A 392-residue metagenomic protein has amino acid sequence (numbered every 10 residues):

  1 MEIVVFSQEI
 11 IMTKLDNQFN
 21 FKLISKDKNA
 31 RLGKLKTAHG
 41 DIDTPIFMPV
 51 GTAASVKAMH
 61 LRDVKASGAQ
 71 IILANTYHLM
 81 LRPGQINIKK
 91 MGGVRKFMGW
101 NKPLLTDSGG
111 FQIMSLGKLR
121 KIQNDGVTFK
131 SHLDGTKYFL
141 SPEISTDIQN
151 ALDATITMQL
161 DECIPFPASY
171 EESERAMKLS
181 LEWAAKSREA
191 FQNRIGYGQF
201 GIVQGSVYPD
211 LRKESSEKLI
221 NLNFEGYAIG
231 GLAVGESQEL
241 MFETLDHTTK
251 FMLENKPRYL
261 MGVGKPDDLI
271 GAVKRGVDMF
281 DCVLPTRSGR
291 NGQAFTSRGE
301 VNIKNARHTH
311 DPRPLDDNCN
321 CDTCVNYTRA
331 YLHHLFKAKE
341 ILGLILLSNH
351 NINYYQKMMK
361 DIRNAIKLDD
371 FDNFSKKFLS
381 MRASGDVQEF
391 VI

Functional and structural regions predicted by a protein language model:
M1-I11: N-terminal amphipathic/basic-hydrophobic helices that include classical n-h-c signal peptides and signal-anchor
T13-K34, I42-I46, S55-A58, D161-P167 (+1 more regions): C-terminal extensions of enzymes
T13-N193, A306-T309: Non-catalytic, usually N-terminal nucleic-acid engagement modules in DNA/RNA processing proteins
G40, I72, D107, Q149 (+5 more regions): Conserved, mostly hydrophobic/aromatic
Q70, T155, E225, D278 (+1 more regions): Short acidic/polar active-site loop segments enriched in Thr and Asp
S145, A176, S180-W183, S187 (+5 more regions): Alpha-helical packing segments of well-folded alpha/beta enzyme cores
F166-Y170, E174, G226-L232, I341-L344: Glycine- and acidic
K178-L181, A190, R194-L315: Glycine-rich phosphate/ribose-binding loops and adjacent secondary-structure elements that form binding surfaces
